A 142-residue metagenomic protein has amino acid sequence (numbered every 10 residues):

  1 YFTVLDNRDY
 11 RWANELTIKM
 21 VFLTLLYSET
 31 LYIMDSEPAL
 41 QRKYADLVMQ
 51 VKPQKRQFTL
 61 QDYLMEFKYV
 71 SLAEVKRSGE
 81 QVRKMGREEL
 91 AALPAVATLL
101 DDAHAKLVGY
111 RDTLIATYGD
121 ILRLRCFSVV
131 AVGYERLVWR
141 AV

Functional and structural regions predicted by a protein language model:
Y1-V142: Structural signature of nuclease core domains in nucleic-acid processing machines
